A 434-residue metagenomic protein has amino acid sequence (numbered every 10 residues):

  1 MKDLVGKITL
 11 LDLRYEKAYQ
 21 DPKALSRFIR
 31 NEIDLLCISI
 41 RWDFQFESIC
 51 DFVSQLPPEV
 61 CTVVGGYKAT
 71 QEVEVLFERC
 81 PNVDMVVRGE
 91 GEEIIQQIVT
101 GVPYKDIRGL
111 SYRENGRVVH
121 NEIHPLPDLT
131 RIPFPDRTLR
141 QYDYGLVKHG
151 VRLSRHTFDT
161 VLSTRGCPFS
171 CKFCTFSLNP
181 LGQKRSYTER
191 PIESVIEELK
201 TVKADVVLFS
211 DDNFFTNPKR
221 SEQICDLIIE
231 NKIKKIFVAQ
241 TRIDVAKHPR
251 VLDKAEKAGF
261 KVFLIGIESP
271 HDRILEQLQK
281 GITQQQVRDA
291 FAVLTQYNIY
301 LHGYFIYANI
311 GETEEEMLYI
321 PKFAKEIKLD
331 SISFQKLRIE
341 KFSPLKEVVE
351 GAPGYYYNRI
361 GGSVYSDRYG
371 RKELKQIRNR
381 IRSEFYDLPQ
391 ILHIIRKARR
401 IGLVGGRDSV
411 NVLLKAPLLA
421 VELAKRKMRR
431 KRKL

Functional and structural regions predicted by a protein language model:
L4-P127, K336, F342: Glycine-rich beta-alpha loop elements in corrinoid/cobalamin-binding modules across cobalamin-dependent enzymes
K7, F28-L35, S343-E350, G354-N358 (+1 more regions): Radical SAM enzyme core and accessory elements
E16, R242-D244, P270-Q279, F291-E316 (+2 more regions): Conserved strand-turn element in the central/C-terminal portion of the radical SAM core barrel that lines
I29, F77-R79, K200, E256 (+1 more regions): Non-catalytic positions within long, well-ordered alpha-helices that form the structural scaffold/packing of enzyme
I33-D34, A204, L329: Proline-aspartate-enriched helix->loop->beta-strand connector
I49, G91, I95, I192-V195 (+6 more regions): Aromatic/hydrophobic pocket-lining residues that form the small-molecule binding cavity in soluble enzyme cores
V75-R79, V251, G311-E326: Catalytic cores of alpha/beta
D136-H302, K322: Radical SAM [4Fe-4S] cluster-binding motif and immediate context
